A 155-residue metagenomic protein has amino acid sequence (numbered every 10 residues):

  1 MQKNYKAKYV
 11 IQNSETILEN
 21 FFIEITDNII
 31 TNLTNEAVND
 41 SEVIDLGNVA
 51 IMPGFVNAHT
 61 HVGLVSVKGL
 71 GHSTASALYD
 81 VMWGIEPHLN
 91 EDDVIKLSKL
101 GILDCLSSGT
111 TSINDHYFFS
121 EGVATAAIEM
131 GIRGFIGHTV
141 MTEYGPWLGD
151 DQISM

Functional and structural regions predicted by a protein language model:
M1-N39: N-terminal metal-binding scaffold of metallo-dependent hydrolase/deaminase domains
Q2-K6, A37-L78, P87-H88, K99-S107: Replace "His-x-His-based motif
K8, I23, N28, N48 (+3 more regions): Divalent metal-coordination and catalytic microenvironments
G54-T60, I113-D115, G134-G137: Hydrophobic faces of well-ordered beta-strands that scaffold small-molecule active sites in alpha/beta enzyme cores
H61, F118-F119, T139-Y144: Active-site beta-loop-alpha junctions enriched in small/polar residues
W83-I95: Active-site mouth loops of central-metabolism enzymes
D92-I102, Y117-S120, Q152-I153: Short, acidic/polar
A124-M155: Metal-coordinating catalytic core of metallo-dependent amide/deamination hydrolases
